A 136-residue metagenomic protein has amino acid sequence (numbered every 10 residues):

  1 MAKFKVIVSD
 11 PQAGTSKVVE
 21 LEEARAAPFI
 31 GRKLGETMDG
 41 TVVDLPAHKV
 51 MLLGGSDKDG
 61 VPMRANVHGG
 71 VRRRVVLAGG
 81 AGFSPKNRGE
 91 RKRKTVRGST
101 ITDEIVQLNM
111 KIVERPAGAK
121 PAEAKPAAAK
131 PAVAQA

Functional and structural regions predicted by a protein language model:
A2-D59: Ribosome large-subunit tunnel/peptidyl-transferase-proximal elements
D44-G118: Structured, basic alpha/beta domains of bacterial-type, RNA-associated proteins
G118-A136: Helix-rich terminal scaffold detector
